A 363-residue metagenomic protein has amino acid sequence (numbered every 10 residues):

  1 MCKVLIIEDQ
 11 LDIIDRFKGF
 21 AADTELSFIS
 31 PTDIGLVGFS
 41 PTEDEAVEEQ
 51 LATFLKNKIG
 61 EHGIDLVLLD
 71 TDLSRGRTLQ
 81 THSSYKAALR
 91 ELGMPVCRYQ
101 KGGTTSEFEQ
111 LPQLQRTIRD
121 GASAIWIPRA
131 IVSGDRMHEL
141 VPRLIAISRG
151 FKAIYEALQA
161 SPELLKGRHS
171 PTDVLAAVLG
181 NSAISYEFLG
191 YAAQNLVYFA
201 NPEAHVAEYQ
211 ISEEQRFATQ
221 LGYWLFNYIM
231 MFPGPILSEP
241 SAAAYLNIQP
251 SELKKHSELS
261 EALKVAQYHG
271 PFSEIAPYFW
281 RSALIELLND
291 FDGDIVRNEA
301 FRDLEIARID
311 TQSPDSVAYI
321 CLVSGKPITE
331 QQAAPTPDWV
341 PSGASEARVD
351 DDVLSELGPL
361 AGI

Functional and structural regions predicted by a protein language model:
M1-D33, V67: Conserved acidic segment of CheY-like receiver
K3, P95-V96: Beta-sheet entry/capping signal
A21-E25, K56-G63, G93, G180 (+3 more regions): Short, flexible coil/linker elements and helix-boundary hinge sites characteristic of intrinsically disordered
F39-E91, K101-E109: Conserved phosphotransfer microenvironments
F39-T42, R136-P142, A176: Short, solvent-exposed polar/charged micro-motifs at secondary-structure junctions
G76-E91, C97-E163: Alpha4 helix (beta4-alpha4-beta5 surface) of REC/receiver domains from two-component response regulators
I145-I363: C-terminal output/effector regions of signal-responsive regulators
